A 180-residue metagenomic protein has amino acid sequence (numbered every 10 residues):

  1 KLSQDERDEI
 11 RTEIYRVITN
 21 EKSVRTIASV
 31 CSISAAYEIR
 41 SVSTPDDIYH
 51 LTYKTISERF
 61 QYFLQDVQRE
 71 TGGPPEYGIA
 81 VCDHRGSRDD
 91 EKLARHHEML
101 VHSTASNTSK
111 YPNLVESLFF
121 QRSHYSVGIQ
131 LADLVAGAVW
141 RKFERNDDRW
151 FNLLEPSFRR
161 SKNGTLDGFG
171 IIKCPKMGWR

Functional and structural regions predicted by a protein language model:
K1-R180: Phosphate-ester processing/binding pockets and catalytic centers
